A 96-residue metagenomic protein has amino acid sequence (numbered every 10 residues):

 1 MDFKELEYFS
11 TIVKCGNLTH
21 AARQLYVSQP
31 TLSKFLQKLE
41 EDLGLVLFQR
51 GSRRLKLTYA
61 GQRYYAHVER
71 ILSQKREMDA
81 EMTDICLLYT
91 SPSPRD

Functional and structural regions predicted by a protein language model:
D2-E5, Q29, G61: The N-cap/first-turn positions of alpha helices within or immediately adjacent to helix-turn-helix DNA-binding domains
L6-V13, Y65: Hydrophobic residues on short alpha-helical segments
S10-S28: Short helix-boundary/capping micro-motifs
C15, Q24, K38-V46: Residue cluster at the C-terminal edge of the helix-turn-helix DNA-binding motif
E40-L57, D79: A short LG(V/I)-centered, amphipathic sequence patch enriched for acidic residue(s) preceding the LG motif
D42-L43, Y64-C86: Alpha-helical linker/hinge and terminal dimerization helices associated with HTH transcriptional regulators
Y89-D96: Conserved small/polar residues in nucleotide/adenosyl-binding loops
